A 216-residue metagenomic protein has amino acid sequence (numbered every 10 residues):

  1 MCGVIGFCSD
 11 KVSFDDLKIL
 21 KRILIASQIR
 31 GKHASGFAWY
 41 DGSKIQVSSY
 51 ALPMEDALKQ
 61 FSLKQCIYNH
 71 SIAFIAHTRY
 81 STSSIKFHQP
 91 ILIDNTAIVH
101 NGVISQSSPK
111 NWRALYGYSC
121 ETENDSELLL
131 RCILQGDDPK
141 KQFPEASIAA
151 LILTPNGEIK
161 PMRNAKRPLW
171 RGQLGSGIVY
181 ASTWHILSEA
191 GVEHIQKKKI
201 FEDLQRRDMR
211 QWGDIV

Functional and structural regions predicted by a protein language model:
M1-V216: Conserved short alpha-helical segments that host acidic/polar catalytic motifs at enzyme active sites
